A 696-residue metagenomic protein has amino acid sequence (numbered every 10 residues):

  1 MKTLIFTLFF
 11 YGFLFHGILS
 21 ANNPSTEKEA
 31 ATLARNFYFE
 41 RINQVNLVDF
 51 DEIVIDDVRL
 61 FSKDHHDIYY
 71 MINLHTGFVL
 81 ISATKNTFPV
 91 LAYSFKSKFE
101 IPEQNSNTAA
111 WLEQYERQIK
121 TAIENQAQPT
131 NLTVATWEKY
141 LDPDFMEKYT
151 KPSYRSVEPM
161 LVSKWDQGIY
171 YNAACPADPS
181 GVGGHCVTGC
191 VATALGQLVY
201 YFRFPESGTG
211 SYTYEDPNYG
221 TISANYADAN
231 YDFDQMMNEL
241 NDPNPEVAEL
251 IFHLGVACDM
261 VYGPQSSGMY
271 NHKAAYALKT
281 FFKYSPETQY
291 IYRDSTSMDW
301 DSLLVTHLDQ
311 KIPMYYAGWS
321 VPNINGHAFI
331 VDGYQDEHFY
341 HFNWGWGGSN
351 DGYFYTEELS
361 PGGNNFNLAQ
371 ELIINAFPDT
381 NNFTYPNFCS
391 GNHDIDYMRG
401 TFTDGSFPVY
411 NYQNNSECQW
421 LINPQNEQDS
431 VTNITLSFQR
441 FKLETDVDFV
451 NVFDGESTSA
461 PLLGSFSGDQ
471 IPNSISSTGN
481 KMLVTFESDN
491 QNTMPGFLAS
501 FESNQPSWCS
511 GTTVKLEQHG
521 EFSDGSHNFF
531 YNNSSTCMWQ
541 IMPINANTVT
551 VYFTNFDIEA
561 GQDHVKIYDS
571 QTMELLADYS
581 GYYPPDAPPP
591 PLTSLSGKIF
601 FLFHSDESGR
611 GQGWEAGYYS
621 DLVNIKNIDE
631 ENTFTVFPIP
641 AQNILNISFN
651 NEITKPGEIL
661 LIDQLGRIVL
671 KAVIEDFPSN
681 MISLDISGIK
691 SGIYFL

Functional and structural regions predicted by a protein language model:
V45-K85: Exposed beta-strand-loop-beta-strand "reactive/processing" segments of non-cytosolic proteins
V58-H75, Y276, T280-N343: Active-site-adjacent substructure of cysteine-protease-like catalytic cores
V90, S94-S267, Q335: Active-site-adjacent structural segments surrounding the nucleophilic cysteine of cysteine proteases and isopeptidases
Q370-H393, Q505-V514, F522, Y618-F637 (+1 more regions): Residue-level detector of functionally pivotal "anchor" positions at catalytic/ligand-binding pockets or at interdomain
P424-L436, P543-T550: Extended extracellular/luminal ectodomain segments enriched in beta-structured repeat modules
F441-P461, D557-L575: Short, surface-exposed beta-strand/strand-loop-strand elements in extracellular ectodomains
V484-T493, F601-R610: Short beta-strand-plus-loop segments that form exposed binding edges in beta-rich domains
I628-L696: C-terminal outer-membrane/trafficking sorting elements
